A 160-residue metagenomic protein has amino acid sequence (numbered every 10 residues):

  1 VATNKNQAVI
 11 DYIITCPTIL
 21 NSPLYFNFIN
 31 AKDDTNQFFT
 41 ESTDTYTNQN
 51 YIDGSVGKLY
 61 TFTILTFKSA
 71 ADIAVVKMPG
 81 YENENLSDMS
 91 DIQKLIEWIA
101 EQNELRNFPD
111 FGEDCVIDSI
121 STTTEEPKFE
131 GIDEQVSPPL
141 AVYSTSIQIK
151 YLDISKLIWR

Functional and structural regions predicted by a protein language model:
V1-I29, Y46-R160: Charged, amphipathic alpha-helical segments and their flanking helix caps
D33-Y51: Amphipathic, interaction-prone secondary-structure segments
